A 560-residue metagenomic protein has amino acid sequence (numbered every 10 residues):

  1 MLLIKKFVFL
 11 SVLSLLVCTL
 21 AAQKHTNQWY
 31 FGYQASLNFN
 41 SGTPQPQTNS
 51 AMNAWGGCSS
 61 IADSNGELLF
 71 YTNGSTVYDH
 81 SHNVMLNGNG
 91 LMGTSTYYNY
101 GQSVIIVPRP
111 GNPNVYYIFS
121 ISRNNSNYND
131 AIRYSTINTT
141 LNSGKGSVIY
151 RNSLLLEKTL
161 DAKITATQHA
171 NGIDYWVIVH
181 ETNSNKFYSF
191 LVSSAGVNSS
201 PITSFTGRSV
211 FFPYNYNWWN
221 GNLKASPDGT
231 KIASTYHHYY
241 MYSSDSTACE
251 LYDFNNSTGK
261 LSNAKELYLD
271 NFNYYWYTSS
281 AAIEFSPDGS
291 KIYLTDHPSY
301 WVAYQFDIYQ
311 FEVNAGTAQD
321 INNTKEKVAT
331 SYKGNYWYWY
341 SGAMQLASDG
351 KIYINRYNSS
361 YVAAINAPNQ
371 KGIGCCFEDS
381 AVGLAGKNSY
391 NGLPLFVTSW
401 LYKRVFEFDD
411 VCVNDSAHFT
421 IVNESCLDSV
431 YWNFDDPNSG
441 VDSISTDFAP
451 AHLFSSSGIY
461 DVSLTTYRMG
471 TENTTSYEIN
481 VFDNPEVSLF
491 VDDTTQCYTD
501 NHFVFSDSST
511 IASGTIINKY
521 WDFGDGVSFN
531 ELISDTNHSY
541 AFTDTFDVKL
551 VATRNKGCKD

Functional and structural regions predicted by a protein language model:
M1-N27, S279, S416, Y460 (+4 more regions): Bacterial Sec-dependent N-terminal signal peptides
I4-K5, T230, S290, V422 (+2 more regions): Generic cytosolic/nucleocytoplasmic N-terminal low-complexity/intrinsically disordered segments
K6-F7, K327, S443, L532: Intrinsic disorder/low-complexity segments enriched in polar/small residues
V8-F9, T19, Y240, T499 (+2 more regions): Intrinsic structural disorder/low-complexity segments
S11-L16, F119-S122, I232, Y239-Y240 (+2 more regions): Short, charged low-complexity linear motifs
C18, C58, C249, C375-C376 (+4 more regions): Generic recognition of cysteine residues
Q23-D410: Beta-propeller fold recognition
S399-D560: Extracellular/lumenal mature domains of secreted and surface-exposed proteins
